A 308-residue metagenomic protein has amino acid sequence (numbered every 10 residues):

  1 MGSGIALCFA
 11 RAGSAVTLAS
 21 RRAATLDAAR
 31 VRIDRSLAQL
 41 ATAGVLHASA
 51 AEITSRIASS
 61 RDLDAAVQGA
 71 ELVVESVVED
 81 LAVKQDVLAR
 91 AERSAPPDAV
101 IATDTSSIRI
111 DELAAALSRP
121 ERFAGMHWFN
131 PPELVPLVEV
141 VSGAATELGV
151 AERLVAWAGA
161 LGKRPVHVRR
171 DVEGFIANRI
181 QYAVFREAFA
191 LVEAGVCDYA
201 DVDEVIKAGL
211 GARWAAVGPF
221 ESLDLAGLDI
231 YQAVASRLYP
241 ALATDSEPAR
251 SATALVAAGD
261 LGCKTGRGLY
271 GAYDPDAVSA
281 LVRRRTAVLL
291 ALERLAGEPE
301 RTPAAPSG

Functional and structural regions predicted by a protein language model:
M1-Q39, A43, S94: NAD(P)+-binding Rossmann beta1-loop-alpha1 motif at the extreme N-terminus of oxidoreductases
A12, K163, A194, Y199-G308: NAD(P)-dependent Rossmann-like dehydrogenase/reductase catalytic/cofactor-binding core
A15, R56, R122: Residues at the starts of beta-strands that form the adenosine-phosphate
T17, A177, Q181-E187: Structural/interface elements that position substrates and couple domains in central-metabolism enzymes
R21-T25, Q39-I101: Rossmann-like NAD(P)-binding element
R22, L46, E147, C197-D201: Helix N-cap / loop-to-helix initiation motif
V77-L81, S106-I108, P275: Short glycine-rich anion-binding loops that position phosphate/pyrophosphate groups of nucleotides and phosphorylated
V100-N178: Rossmann-fold dinucleotide-binding core
